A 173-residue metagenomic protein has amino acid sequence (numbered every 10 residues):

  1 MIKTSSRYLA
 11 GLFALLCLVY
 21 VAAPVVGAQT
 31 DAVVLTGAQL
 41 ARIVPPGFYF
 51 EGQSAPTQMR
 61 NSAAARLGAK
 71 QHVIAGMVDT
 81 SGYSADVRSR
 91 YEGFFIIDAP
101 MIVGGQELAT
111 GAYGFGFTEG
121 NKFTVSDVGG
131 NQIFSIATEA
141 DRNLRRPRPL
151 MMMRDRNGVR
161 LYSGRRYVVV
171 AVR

Functional and structural regions predicted by a protein language model:
I2-L12: Bacterial N-terminal signal peptides that target proteins for export
A10-A22: Bacterial N-terminal signal peptides
L12, F117-E119, M151-N157: Short, ordered beta-strand-loop transition motifs
P24-D86, D127, F134-R173: Primarily secretory-pathway and cell-envelope proteins
D79-V128: Mid-length scaffold segments of soluble, non-membrane domains
L108, I133-F134: Generic structural signal for well-ordered beta-strand positions
